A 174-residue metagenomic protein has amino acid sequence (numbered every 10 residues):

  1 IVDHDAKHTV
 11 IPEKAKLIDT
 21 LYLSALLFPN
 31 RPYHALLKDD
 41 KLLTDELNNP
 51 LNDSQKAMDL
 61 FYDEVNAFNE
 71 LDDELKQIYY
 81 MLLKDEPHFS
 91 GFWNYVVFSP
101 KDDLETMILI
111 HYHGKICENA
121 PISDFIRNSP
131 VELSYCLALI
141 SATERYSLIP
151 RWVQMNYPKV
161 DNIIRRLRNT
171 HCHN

Functional and structural regions predicted by a protein language model:
I1-F68: Conserved DEDDh/DEDDy metal-dependent 3′-5′ exonuclease domain
Y62-H173: Acidic two-metal-ion nuclease catalytic site recognized across multiple nuclease folds, prominently DnaQ/RNase D-T
